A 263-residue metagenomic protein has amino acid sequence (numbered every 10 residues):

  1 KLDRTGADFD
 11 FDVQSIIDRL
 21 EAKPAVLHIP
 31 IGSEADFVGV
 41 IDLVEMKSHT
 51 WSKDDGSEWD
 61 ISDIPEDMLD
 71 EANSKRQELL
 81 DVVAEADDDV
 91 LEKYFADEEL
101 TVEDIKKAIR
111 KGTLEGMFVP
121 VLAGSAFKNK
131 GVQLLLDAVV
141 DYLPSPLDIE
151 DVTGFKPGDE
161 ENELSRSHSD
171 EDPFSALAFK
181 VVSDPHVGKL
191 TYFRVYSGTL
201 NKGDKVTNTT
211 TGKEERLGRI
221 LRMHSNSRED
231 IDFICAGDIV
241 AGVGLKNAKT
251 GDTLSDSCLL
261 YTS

Functional and structural regions predicted by a protein language model:
K1-S263: Structural and coupling elements of P-loop NTPases
